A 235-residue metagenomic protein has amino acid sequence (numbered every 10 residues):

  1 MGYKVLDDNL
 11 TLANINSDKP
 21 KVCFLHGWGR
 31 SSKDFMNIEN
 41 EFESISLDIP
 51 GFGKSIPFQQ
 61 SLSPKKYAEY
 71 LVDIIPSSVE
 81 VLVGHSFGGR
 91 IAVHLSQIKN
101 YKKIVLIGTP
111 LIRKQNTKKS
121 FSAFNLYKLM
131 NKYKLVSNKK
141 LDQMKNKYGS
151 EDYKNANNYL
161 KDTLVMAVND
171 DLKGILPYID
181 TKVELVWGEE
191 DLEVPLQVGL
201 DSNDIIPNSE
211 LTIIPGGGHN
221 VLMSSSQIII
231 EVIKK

Functional and structural regions predicted by a protein language model:
M1-K21, F42-E43, K154, I233-K234: Alpha/beta-hydrolase fold catalytic core
I15-K54: Conserved HGGG/HGGXW glycine-rich cap/lid loop of the alpha/beta-hydrolase fold
S46-V83, E231: Active-site loop/oxyanion-hole signature of alpha/beta-hydrolase fold enzymes
G84-A92: Gly/Ala-rich beta-loop-alpha elbow adjacent to hydrolase catalytic centers
V93-Q97, Y101-Y133, Y178: Flexible "cap/lid" loop of the alpha/beta hydrolase fold
K128-T181: Conserved alpha/beta-hydrolase catalytic His-Asp/Glu region
Y178-I179, L185-W187, D191: Short beta-strand/loop motif that positions the catalytic acidic residue of the alpha/beta-hydrolase fold
G217-I228: Catalytic histidine-centered segment of alpha/beta-hydrolase-like enzymes
